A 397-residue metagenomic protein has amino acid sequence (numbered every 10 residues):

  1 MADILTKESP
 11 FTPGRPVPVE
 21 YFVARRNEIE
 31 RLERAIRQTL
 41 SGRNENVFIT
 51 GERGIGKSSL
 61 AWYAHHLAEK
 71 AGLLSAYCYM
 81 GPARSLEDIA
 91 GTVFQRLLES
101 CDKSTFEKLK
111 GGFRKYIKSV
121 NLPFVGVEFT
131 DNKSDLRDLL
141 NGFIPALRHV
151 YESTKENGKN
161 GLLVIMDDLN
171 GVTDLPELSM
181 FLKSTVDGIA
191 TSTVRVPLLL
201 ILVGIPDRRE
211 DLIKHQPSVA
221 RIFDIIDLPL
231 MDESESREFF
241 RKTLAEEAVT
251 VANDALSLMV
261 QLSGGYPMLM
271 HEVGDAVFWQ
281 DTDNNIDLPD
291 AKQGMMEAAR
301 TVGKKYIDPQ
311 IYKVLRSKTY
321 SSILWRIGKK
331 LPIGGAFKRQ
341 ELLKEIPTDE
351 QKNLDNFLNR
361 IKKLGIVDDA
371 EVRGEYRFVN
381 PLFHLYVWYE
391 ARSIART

Functional and structural regions predicted by a protein language model:
M1-V47, G161, T191, G365 (+1 more regions): A short, basic N-terminal segment
S41-L178, L198, Q351-K352: P-loop NTPase nucleotide-binding core
E156-G158, L163, G171-Q216: Sensor-1/coupling segment of RecA-like P-loop NTPase cores
K214-L230: A short helix-turn-beta junction within AAA+ P-loop NTPase domains corresponding to the substrate/partner-engaging
D227-A255, Q261-L262, V273: Conserved small helical "lid"/interfacial subdomain of P-loop NTPases
G265, L269-D349: Winged-helix-like regulatory helical subdomains adjacent to P-loop NTPase cores
Y306, P381-T397: Short, amphipathic alpha-helical interaction segments positioned at domain boundaries
I346-L364: Short amphipathic alpha-helical interaction segments
